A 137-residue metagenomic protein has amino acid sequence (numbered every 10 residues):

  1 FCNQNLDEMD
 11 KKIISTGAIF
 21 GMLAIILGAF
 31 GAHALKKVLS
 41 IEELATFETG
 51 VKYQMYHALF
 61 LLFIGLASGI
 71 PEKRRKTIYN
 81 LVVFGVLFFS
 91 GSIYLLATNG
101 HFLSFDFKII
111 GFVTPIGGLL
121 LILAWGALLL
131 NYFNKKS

Functional and structural regions predicted by a protein language model:
D7-S137: Polytopic transmembrane helical bundles with strong interfacial aromatic enrichment
